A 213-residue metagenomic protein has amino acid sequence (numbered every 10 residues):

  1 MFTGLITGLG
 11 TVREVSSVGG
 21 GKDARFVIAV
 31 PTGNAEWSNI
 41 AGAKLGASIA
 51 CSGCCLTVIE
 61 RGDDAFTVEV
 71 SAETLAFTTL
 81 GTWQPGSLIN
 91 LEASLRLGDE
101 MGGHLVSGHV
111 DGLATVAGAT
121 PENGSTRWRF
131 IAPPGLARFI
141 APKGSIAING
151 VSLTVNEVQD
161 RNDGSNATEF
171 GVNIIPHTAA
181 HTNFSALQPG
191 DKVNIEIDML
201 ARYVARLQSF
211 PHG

Functional and structural regions predicted by a protein language model:
M1-G213: Conserved loop->alpha-helix
